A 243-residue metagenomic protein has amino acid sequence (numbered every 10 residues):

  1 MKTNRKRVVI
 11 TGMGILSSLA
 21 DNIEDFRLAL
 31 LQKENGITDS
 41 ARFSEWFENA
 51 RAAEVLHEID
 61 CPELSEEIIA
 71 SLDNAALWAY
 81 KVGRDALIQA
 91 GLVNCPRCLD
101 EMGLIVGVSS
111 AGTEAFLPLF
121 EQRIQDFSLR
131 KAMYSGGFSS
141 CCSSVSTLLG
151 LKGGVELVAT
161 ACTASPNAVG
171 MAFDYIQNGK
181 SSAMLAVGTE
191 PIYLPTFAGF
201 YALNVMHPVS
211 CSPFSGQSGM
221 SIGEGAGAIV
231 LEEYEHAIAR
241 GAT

Functional and structural regions predicted by a protein language model:
M1-G153, Q177, Y193, Y201-S221 (+2 more regions): Conserved "HGTGT" condensation-loop signature of ketosynthase/thiolase-family condensing enzymes that catalyze
G154-A159: Short loop-beta-helix segment that forms the pyridoxal 5′-phosphate
S165: Short conserved active-site loop signatures built around small residues
A168: Active-site histidine-anchored catalytic micro-motif
M171: Internal active-site segments that recognize and position negatively charged phosphoryl groups and nucleotide moieties
S181-S182: Short, high-confidence coil segments that cap the C-terminus of an alpha-helix and link into the following beta-strand
E190: Catalytic metal-binding/acid-base residues of hydrolase active sites
